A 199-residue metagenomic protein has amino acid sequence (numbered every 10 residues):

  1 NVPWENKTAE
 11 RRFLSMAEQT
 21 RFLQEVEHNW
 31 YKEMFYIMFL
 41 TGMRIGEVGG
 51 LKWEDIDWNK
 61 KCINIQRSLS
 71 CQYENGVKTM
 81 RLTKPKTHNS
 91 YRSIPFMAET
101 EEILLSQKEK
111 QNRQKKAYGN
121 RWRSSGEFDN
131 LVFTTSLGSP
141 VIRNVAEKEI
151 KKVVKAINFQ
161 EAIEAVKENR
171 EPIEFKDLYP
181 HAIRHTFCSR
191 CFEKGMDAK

Functional and structural regions predicted by a protein language model:
N1-L51, W58-N59, N89-Y91, E99 (+1 more regions): Basic, Lys/Arg- and aromatic-enriched nucleic-acid-binding interface segment
E5-N6, F13, L69, T186 (+2 more regions): Catalytic-site neighborhood detector that most strongly recognizes the C-terminal catalytic loop/helix of tyrosine
R11, D55, T83-K86, W122-R123: Short secondary-structure boundary/capping segments
A17-T20, G46, E54, N144 (+2 more regions): Residues in well-ordered alpha-helical elements
L23, G49, E101, L105 (+1 more regions): Non-transmembrane alpha-helical segments in soluble domains of secreted/periplasmic/extracellular proteins
Q24-N29, T41, I94, K110-L131 (+1 more regions): Short, basic (Lys/Arg/His-rich) helix/loop patches that form interaction surfaces in the mid-to-C-terminal regions
K32-F35, E47, N59, I65 (+6 more regions): Extended hydrophobic-aromatic, low-complexity segments
N64-S93, M97-A98, L104-L105: Extended, highly charged linker/hinge segments and catalytic-adjacent loops that couple domains and form adaptable
